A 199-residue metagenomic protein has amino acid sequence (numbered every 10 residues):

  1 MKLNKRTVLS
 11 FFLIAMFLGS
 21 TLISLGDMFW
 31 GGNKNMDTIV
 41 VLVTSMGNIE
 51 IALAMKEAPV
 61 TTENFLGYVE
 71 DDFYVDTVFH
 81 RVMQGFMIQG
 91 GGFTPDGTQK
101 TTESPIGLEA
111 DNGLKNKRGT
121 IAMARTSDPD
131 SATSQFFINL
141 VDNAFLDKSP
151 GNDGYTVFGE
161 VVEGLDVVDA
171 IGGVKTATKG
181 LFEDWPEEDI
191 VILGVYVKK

Functional and structural regions predicted by a protein language model:
K2-K199: Cyclophilin-like peptidyl-prolyl cis-trans isomerases
